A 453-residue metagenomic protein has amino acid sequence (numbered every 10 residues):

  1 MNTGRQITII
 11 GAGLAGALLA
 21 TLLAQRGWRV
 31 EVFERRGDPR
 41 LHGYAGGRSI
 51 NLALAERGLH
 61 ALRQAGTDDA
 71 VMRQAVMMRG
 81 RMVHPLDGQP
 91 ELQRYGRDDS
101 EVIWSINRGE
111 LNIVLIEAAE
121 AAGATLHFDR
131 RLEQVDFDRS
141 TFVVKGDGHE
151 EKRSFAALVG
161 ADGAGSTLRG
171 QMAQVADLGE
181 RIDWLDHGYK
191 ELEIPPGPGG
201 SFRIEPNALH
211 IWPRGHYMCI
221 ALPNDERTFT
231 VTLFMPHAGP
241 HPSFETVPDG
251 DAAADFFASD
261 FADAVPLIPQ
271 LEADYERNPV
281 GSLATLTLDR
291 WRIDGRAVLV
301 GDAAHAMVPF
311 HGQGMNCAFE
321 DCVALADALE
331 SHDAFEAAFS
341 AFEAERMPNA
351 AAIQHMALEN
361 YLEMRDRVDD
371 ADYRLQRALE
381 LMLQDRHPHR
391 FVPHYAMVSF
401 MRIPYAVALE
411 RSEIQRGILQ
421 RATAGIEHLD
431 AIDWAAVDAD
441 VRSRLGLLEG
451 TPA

Functional and structural regions predicted by a protein language model:
N2-Q6, L54-E193, G250, W434 (+2 more regions): Conserved N-terminal helical subregion
T3-R5, D327-A453: C-terminal helical "tail/cap" subdomain of flavin- and related membrane-associated enzymes
I10-T21, Q25, V159-G160, L192 (+2 more regions): Conserved mid-domain beta->alpha element of the FAD-binding
A15, D38, G165: Conserved Rossmann-like nucleotide-cofactor binding loop
A24-G46: Glycine-rich FAD pyrophosphate-binding loop
V32-F33, H127, G160, V300: Generic enzyme active-site microenvironment
R73-M77, S259-E276, A334-A341, A350-H355: Acidic/histidine metal-binding catalytic segments
E117, A121, R130-Q134, R139-V280 (+1 more regions): Conserved FAD-binding catalytic core of PHBH/FMO-like flavoproteins
